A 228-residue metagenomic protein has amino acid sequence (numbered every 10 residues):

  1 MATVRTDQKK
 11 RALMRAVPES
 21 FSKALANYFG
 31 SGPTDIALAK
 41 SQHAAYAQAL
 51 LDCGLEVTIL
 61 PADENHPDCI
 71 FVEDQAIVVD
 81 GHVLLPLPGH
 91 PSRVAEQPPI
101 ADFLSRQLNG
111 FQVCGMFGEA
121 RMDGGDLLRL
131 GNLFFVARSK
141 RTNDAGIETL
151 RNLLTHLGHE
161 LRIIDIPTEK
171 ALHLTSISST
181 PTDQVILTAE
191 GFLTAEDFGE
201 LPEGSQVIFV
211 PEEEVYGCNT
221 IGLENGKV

Functional and structural regions predicted by a protein language model:
M1-V228: The feature marks the mature, well-folded catalytic cores of soluble enzymes
